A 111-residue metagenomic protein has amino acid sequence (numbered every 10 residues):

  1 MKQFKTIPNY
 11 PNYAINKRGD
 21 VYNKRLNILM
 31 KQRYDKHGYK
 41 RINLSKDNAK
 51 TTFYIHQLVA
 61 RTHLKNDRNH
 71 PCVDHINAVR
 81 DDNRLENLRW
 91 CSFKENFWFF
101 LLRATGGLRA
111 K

Functional and structural regions predicted by a protein language model:
M1-C72, N77-K111: Conserved recognition-core residues within compact binding domains
